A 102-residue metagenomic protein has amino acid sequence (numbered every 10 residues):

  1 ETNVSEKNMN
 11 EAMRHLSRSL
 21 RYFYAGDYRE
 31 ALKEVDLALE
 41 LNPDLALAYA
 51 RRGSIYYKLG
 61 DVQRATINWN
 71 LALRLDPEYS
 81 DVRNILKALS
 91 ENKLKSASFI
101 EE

Functional and structural regions predicted by a protein language model:
S5, A12, A46-L47, S80-D81: Helix-start (N-cap) detector for alpha-helical repeat units in TPR-like alpha-solenoids, especially tetratricopeptide
Y24, K58, A88-K93: Register position in tetratricopeptide repeats
L37-E40, L73-R74: Conserved structural position within tetratricopeptide repeats
